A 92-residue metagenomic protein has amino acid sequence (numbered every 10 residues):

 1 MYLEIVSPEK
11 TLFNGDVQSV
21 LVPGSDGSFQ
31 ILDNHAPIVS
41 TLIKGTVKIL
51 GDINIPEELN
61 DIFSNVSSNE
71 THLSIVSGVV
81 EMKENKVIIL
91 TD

Functional and structural regions predicted by a protein language model:
Y2-D92: Compact, glycine-rich, soluble single-domain proteins
